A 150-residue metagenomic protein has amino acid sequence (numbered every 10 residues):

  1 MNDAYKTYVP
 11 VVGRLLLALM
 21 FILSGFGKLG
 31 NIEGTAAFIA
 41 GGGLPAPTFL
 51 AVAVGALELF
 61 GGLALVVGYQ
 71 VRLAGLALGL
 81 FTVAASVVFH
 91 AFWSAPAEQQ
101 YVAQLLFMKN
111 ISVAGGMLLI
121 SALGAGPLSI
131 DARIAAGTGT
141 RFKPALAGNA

Functional and structural regions predicted by a protein language model:
M1-G30, A40, P47-A56, F60 (+1 more regions): Extended, low-polarity transmembrane helix blocks
